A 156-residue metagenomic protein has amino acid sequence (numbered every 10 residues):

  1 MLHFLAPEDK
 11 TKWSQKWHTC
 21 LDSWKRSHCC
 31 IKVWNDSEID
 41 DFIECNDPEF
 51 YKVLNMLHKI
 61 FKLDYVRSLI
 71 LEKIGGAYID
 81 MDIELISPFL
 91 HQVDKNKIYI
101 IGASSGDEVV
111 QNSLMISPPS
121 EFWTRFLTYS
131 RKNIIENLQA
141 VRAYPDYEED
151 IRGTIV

Functional and structural regions predicted by a protein language model:
M1-L63, I79-V156: Glycosyltransferase-associated regions of secretory-pathway enzymes, highlighting luminal stem/catalytic domains
D64-G76: Small-residue hinge/turn detector
